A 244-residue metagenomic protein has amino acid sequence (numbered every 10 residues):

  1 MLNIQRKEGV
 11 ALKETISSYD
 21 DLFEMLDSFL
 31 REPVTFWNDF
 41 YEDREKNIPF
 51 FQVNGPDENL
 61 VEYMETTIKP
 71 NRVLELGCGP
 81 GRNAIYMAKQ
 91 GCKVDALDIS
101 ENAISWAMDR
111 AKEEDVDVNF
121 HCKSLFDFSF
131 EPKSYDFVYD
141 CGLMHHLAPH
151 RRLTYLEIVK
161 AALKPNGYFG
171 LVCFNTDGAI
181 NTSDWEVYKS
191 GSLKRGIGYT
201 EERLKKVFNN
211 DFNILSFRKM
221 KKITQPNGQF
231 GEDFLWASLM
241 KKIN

Functional and structural regions predicted by a protein language model:
L2-L74, P80-F130, L147-I158, A162 (+1 more regions): Class I (Rossmann-like) S-adenosyl-L-methionine-dependent methyltransferase catalytic domain, capturing the SAM-binding
F130-V138: A short acidic, Gly/Pro-enriched loop at the edge of an enzyme's catalytic core that lines a small-molecule cofactor
G142-H146: Short catalytic micro-motifs in class I SAM-dependent methyltransferases
